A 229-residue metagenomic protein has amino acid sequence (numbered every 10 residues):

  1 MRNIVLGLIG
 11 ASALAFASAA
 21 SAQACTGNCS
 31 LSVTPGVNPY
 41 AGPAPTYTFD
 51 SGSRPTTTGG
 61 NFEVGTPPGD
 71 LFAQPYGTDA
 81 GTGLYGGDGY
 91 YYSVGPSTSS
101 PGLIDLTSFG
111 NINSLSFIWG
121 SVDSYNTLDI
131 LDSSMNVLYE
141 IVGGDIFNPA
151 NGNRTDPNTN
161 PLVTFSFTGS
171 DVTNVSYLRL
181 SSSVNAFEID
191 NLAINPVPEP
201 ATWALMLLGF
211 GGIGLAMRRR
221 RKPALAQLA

Functional and structural regions predicted by a protein language model:
R2-C25, N185-G212: Short, threonine-centered small-residue motifs that mark membrane-proximal processing/anchoring sites and TM-junction
Q23-S100, G152-N158: N-terminal targeting leaders for non-cytosolic proteins
A24, N28, V33-Y40, Y47 (+1 more regions): Terminal, low-complexity interaction segments
V94-F109, S124-Y125: Short beta-strands within extracellular/lumenal beta-sheet-rich domains
F109-S116: Extended extracellular/luminal ectodomain segments enriched in beta-structured repeat modules
W119-S121, D132, S182: Short beta-strand segments enriched in hydrophobic/aromatic residues within well-folded beta-rich domains
Y125-N136: Short, surface-exposed beta-strand/strand-loop-strand elements in extracellular ectodomains
L215-A229: C-terminal membrane-anchoring or membrane-association module
